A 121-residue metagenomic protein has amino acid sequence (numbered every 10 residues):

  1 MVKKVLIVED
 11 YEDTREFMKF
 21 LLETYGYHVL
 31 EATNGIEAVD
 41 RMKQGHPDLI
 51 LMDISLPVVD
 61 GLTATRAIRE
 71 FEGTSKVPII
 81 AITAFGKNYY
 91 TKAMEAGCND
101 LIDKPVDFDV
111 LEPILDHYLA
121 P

Functional and structural regions predicted by a protein language model:
Y11-L30, F108: Two-component/phosphorelay signaling modules centered on CheY-like receiver
E31, L56-V59, E95: Residue-level signal for the "D+5" position in two-component response regulator receiver
A32-I36: Conserved Asp/Asn-Gly motif in the active-site loop of CheY-like receiver
G45-L51, L56: Active-site beta3 strand of CheY-like receiver
I102-D103: Residues at the ends of beta-strands that form strand-to-helix hinge/output surfaces
V106-L115: C-terminal output helix
